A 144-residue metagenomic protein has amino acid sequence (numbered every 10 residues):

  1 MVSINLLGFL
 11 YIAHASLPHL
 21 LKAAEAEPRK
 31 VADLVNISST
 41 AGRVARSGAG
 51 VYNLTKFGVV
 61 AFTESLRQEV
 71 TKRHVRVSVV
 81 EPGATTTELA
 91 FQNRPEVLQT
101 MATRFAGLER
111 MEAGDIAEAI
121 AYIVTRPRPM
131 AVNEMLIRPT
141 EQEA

Functional and structural regions predicted by a protein language model:
M1-V2: A hydrophobic alpha-helix adjacent to the NAD(P)-binding/active-site core of NAD(P)-dependent oxidoreductases, strongly
A13, T55: Active-site helix of classical SDR
A15-V31: A short helix-coil junction within the Rossmann-fold of NAD(P)-dependent oxidoreductases
P18, Q68-K72: Alpha-helical segment proximal to the catalytic Tyr-Lys
S39: Residue(s) in the substrate-gating loop at a strand-loop-helix junction that position the organic substrate next
V44-G50, L108: Active-site loop immediately N-terminal to the catalytic Tyr-X3-Lys motif of short-chain dehydrogenase/reductase
V79-V80, Q99-A144: C-terminal helical subdomain
